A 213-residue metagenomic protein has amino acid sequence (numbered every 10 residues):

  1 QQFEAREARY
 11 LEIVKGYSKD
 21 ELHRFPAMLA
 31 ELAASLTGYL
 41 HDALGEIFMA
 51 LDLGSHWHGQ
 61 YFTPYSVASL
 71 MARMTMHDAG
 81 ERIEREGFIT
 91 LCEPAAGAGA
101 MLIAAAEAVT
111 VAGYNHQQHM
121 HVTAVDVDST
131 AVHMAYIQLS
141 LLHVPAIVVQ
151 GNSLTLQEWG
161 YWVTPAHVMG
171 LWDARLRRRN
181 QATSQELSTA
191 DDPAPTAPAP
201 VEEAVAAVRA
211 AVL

Functional and structural regions predicted by a protein language model:
Q1-A95, G99-G113: Class I S-adenosyl-L-methionine
Q1-D42, Y161-L213: Accessory (non-catalytic) regions of SAM-dependent nucleic-acid methyltransferases and partner specificity/recognition
R6-K15, K19-E21, Q60, Y65-S66 (+6 more regions): Non-transmembrane, interaction-prone segments in cytosolic or luminal domains
S18, S35, S55, S66-S69 (+5 more regions): Generic serine detector
Y65-H167: Conserved S-adenosyl-L-methionine
